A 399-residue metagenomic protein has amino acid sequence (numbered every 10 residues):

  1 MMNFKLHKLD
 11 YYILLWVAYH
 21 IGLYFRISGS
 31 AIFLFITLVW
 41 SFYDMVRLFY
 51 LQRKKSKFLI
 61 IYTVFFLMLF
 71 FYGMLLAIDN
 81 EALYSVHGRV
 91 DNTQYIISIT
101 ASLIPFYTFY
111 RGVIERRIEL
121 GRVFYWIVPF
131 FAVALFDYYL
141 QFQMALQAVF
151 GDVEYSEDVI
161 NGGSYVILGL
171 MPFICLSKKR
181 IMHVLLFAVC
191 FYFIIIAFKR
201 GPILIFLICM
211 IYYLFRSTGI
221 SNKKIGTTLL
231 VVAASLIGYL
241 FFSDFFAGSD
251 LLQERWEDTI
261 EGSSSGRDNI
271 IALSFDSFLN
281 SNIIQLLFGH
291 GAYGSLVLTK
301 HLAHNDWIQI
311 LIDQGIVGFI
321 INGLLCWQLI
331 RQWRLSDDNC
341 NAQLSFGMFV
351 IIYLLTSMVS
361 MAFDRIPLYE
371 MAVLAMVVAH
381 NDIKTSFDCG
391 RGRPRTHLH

Functional and structural regions predicted by a protein language model:
M1-I78, E115-I118, L176-I181, N339 (+1 more regions): Transmembrane signal-anchor hairpin modules in multi-pass inner-membrane enzymes, especially those that act on
L6, F49-Y50, L59, K224 (+2 more regions): Hydrophobic transmembrane alpha-helices and their immediate junctions
V17-A18, F346-T356, F363-H399: Transmembrane alpha-helices of multi-pass inner-membrane enzymes
F35-W40, F58-M74, N80-R111, W126-A132: Aromatic-anchored transmembrane helix interface
G73-V90, L120-G163, G248-L251, R255-D258: Membrane-interfacial helix-loop-helix modules of multi-pass inner-membrane proteins that assemble, modify, or transport
A101-S102, E115-A145, E157-R216: Alpha-helical transmembrane segments of multi-pass inner-membrane proteins
I196, L214-D258, F278-S281: A membrane-periplasm/extracellular boundary helix in multi-pass inner-membrane enzymes that assemble envelope glycans
D258-Q314, L335: Long extracytoplasmic/lumenal interhelical loops at the membrane interface of multi-pass membrane proteins
